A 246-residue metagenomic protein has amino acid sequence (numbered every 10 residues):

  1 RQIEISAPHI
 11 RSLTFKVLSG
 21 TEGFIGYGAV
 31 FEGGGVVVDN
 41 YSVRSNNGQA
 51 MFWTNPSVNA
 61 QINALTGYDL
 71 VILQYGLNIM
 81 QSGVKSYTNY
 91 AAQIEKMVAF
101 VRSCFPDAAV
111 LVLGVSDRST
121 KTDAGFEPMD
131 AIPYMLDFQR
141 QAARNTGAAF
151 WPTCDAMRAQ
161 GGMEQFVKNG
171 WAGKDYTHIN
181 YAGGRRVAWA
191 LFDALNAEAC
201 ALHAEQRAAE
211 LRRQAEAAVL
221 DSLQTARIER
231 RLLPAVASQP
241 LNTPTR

Functional and structural regions predicted by a protein language model:
R1-A92, H178, N242: Conserved SGNH/GDSL esterase-like catalytic core that processes O-acyl groups on lipids and polysaccharides
V36-V37, T66-V71, F105-V110, N145-A149: Loop/turn elements at helix/coil->beta-strand transitions in domains of secreted/extracellular proteins
P56, D117-T245: Catalytic His-Asp segment of secreted/periplasmic serine-dependent ester chemistry enzymes
I72-I79, A99-L136, P152: Active-site segments of SGNH/GDSL-like serine hydrolases that catalyze O-acetyl group transfer/hydrolysis on lipids
N89-F100, Y134-Q141: Alpha-helical scaffolding segments of alpha/beta enzyme cores, especially the outer helices of TIM-barrel or partial
M97, V101, A194-A197: Active-site neighborhood of glycoside hydrolase catalytic domains
